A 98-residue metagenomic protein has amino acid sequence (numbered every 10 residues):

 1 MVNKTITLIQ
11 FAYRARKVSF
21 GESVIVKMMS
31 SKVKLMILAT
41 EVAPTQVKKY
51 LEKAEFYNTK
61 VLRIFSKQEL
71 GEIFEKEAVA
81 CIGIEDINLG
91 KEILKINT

Functional and structural regions predicted by a protein language model:
M1-V2, T98: Absolute protein N-terminus
N3-L38: N-terminal first-folded block
A12-Y13, E55, F74-E77: Short glycine-enriched loop/turn motifs at secondary-structure junctions
R16, K34-L35, Y57-K60, V79: Short active-site oxyanion
E22-K27, T45-I73, G90: Positively charged, polar, low-complexity stretches
V33, Y50-A54, E77, N97: Short, glycine/charged-enriched secondary-structure capping and boundary segments
T40-E41, D86: Short secondary-structure boundary segments
E69-T98: C-terminal structural segments of small proteins and small subunits
